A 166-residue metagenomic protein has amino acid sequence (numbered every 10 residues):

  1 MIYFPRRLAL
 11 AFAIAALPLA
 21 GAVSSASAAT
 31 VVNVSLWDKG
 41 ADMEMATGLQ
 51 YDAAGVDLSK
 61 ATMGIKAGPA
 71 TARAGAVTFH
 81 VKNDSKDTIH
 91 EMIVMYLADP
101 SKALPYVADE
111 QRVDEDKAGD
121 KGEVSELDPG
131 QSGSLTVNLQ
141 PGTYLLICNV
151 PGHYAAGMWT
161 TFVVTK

Functional and structural regions predicted by a protein language model:
I2-F12: Bacterial N-terminal signal peptides that target proteins for export
F4-P5, S24-S27: Serine/threonine-biased, Pro/acidic-interspersed low-complexity stretches characteristic of secreted/cell-surface
A15-P18, Y144: N-terminal secretory/membrane targeting signals
L17-S25: C-terminal segment of classical bacterial N-terminal signal peptides
A29-A76: N-terminal edge beta-strand
T30-V31, K66-Y96, S134-I147: Beta-strand cores of secreted/periplasmic/IMS beta-sandwich domains, seen most often in copper-related folds
V32-N33, D38-G40, K86-D87, G119-K166: Extracellular/periplasmic metallocenter environments
H90-E126: The feature marks short-to-medium sequence segments in extracytoplasmic or secretory-pathway proteins
